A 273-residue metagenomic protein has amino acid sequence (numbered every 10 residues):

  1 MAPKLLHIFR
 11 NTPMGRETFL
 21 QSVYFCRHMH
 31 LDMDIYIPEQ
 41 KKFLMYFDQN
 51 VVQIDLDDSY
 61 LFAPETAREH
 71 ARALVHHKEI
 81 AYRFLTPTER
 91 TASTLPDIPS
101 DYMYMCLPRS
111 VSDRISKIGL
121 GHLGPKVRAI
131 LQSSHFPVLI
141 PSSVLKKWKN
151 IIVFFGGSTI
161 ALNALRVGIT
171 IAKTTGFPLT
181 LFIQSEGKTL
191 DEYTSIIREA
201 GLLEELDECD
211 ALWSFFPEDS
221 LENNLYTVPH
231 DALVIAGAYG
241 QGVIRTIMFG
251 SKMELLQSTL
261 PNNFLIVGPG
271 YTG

Functional and structural regions predicted by a protein language model:
M1-Q53, S133, K146-S214, H230-A232 (+2 more regions): Small/aliphatic-rich secondary-structure junction motif
I8, P108, F154, G237-A238: Short, well-ordered coil/turn residues at beta-beta hairpins and beta-strand->alpha-helix junctions within
R10, S110, H135, Y239-G240: Short glycine-/small-residue-rich Rossmann-like dinucleotide-binding loops
G15, R114-S116, A161, V243-R245: Glycine/Thr-rich phosphate-binding loops of Rossmann-like dinucleotide-binding domains
Q53-T66: A short acidic, glycine-rich active-site loop that binds or catalyzes chemistry on phosphate/adenosine moieties
A73-M105, E205-S251, S258, N262 (+1 more regions): Structural beta-alpha unit
T86-S142: Hydrophobic alpha-helical segments and helix pairs
G121-K126, T194-I197, M248-M253: Charged helix-capping and loop-helix junction motifs
